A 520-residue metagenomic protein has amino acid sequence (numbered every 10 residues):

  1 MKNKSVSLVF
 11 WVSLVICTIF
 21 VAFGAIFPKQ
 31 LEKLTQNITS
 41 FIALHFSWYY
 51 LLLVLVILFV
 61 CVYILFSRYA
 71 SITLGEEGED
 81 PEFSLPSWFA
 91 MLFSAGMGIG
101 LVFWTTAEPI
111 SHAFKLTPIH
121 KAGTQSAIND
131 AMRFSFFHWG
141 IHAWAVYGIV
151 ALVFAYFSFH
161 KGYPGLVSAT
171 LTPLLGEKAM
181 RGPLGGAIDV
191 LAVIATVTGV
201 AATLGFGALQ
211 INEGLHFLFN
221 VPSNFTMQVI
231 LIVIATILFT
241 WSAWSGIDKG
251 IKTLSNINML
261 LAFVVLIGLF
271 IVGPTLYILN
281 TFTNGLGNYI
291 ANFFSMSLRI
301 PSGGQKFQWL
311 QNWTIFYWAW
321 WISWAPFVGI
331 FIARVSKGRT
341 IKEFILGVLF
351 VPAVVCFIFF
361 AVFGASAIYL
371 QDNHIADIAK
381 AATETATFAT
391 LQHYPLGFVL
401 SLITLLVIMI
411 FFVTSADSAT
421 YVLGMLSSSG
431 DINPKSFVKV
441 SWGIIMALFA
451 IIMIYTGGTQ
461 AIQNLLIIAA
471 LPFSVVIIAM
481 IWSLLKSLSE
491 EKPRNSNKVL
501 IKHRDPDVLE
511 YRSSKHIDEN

Functional and structural regions predicted by a protein language model:
M1-A127, I267, I481-E490, S514-E519: N-terminal alpha-helical transmembrane segments of multi-pass membrane transport and channel/translocase proteins
M1-K4, P28-I42, C61-D80, M132-F137 (+7 more regions): Membrane-water interface regions at transmembrane-helix termini and the short interhelical loops of multi-pass membrane
K2-K4, L8-W11, V15-A25, L58-Y63 (+9 more regions): Helix-loop-helix module between adjacent transmembrane segments
I16, Y49-F66, A262-G273, V355-A365 (+3 more regions): Hydrophobic alpha-helical segments of multi-pass membrane transport proteins
L34-T39, F66-L85, I110-F134, Y156-P183 (+4 more regions): Flexible loop linkers connecting adjacent transmembrane helices in multi-pass alpha-helical membrane transporters
W48, L85, G123-A131, A179-V190 (+3 more regions): Membrane-interface alpha-helices at helix entry/exit sites of multi-pass transporters
M180-G182, A192-R339, L346, V351-L402 (+1 more regions): Membrane-embedded translocation segments of transport machinery
K498-N520: Long, low-complexity, intrinsically disordered cytosolic termini of multi-pass membrane proteins
